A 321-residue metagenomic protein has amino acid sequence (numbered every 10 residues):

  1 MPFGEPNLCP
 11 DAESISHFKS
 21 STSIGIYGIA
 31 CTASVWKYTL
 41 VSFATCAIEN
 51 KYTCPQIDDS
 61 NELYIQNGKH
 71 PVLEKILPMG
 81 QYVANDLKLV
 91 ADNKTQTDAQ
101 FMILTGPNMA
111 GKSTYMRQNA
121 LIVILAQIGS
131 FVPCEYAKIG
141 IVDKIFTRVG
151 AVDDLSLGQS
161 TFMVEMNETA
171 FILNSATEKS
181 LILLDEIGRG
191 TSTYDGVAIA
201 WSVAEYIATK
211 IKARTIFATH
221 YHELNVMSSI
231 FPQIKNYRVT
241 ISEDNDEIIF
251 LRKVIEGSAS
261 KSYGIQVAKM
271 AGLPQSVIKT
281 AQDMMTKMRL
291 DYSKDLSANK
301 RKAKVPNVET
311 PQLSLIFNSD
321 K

Functional and structural regions predicted by a protein language model:
M1, E13-S16, D59: A conserved P-loop NTPase coupling/switch region
P6: Cationic, low-complexity basic patches in intrinsically disordered or flexible, solvent-exposed regions
C9, S14-H17, S21-S23: Low-acidity, Ser/Thr- and Arg-rich intrinsically disordered low-complexity segments
P10, I26, C46-K321: ATPase nucleotide-binding head domains, primarily ABC-like/P-loop NTPase cores
I15, I24-I29, V35, V305: Short hydrophobic transmembrane-like helices used for membrane targeting/insertion
S34, Y38-T45: Interdomain "pre-motor" coupling segment immediately N-terminal to P-loop NTPase/helicase cores
